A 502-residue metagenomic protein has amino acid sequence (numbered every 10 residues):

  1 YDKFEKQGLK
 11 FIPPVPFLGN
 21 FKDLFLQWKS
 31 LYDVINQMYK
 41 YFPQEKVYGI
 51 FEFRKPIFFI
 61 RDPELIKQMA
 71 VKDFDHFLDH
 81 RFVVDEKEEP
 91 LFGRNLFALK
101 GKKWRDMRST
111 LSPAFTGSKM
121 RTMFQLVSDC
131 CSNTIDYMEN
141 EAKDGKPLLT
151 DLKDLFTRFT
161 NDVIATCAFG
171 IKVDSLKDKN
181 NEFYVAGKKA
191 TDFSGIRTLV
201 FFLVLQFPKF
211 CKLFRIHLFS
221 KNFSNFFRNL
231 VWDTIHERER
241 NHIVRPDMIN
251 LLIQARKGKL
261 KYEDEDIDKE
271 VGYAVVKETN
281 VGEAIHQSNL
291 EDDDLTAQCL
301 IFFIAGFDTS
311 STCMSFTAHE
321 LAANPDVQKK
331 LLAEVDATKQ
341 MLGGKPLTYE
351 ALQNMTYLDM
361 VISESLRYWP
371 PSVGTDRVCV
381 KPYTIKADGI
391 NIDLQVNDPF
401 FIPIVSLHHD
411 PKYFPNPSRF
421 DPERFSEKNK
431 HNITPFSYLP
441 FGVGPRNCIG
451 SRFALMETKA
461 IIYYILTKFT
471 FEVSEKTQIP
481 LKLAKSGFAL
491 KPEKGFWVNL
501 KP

Functional and structural regions predicted by a protein language model:
Y1-F92, F97-D106, R121, S128-D136 (+3 more regions): N-terminal membrane-proximal hinge/A-helix region immediately C-terminal to the signal-anchor transmembrane segment
K22, T116, P147, S224-C313 (+1 more regions): Conserved cytochrome P450 catalytic core segment spanning the I/J/K helices
K22-E45, N229, D233, K345-G389 (+2 more regions): Conserved cytochrome P450 K-helix E-x-x-R motif and the immediately C-terminal K′/meander segment
I50-F58, S118-D129, N140-T166, V173-F183 (+6 more regions): Cytochrome P450
R54-K67, G93, S132, L149-K177 (+3 more regions): Hydrophobic mid-domain F-helix/FG-region of cytochrome P450s
G93, P113, L300, A305 (+3 more regions): Cytochrome P450 heme-thiolate "Cys pocket" and heme-binding signature region
P325-Q328, S451-F488: Cytochrome P450 heme-binding "Cys pocket" and the immediately downstream C-terminal segment
I402-N429: Conserved cytochrome P450 K-helix/beta-meander segment immediately N-terminal to the heme-binding cysteine loop
